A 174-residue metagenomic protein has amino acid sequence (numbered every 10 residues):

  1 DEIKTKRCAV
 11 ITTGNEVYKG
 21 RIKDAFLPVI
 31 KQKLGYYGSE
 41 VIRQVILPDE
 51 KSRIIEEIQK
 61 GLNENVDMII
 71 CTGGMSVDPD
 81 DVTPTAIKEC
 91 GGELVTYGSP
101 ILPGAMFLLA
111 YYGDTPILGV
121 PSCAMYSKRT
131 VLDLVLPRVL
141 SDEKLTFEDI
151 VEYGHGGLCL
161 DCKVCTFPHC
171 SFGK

Functional and structural regions predicted by a protein language model:
D1-D49, R53: Glycine-rich phosphate/diphosphate-binding loop of Rossmann-like nucleotide-binding domains
D1-K4, G61-N63, P100-I101, L109-Y112: Solvent-exposed alpha-helices and their adjacent loops that cap or buttress functional pockets in soluble metabolic
T5-C8, Q44-D49, D78-V82, G104-Y111 (+1 more regions): Low-complexity, flexible helical/coil segments
A9-I11, V45, I70, V95 (+2 more regions): Hydrophobic/aromatic beta-strand patches that form the interior of the parallel beta-sheet core in alpha/beta enzyme
N15-E16, G74-P79, S122-M125: Short glycine-rich anion-binding loops that position phosphate/pyrophosphate groups of nucleotides and phosphorylated
I22-K23, D80-T83, T130-V131: Short acidic, glycine/serine/threonine-rich loops at helix termini
Q32-T72, S76-C90: N-terminal small/polar loop signature for handling phosphorylated ligands or for N-terminal nucleophile
A86, C90-K174: Flexible glycine/proline-rich
